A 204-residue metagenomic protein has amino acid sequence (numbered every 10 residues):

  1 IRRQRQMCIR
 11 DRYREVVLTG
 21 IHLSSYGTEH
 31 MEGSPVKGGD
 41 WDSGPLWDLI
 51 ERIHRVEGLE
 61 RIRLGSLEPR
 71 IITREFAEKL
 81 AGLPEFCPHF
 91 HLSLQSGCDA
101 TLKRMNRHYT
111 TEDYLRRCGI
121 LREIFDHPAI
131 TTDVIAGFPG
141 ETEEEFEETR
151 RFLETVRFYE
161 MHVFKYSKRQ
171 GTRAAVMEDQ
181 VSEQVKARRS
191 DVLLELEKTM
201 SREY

Functional and structural regions predicted by a protein language model:
I1-I9: Single conserved hydrophobic/aromatic residue that forms the stacking wall/gate of nucleotide- or nucleobase-binding
R2, E60, E183-K186: Short alpha-helical segments used as structural interaction elements across diverse proteins
I9-R10, E154: Non-catalytic positions within long, well-ordered alpha-helices that form the structural scaffold/packing of enzyme
R10-R12, Q184: Short microdomains enriched in Cys/His and/or Lys/Arg
Y13-E143: Conserved SAM/AdoMet-binding glycine-rich loop
P88, A100-Y204: A structural motif corresponding to the C-terminal lobe/cap of the Radical SAM core domain
